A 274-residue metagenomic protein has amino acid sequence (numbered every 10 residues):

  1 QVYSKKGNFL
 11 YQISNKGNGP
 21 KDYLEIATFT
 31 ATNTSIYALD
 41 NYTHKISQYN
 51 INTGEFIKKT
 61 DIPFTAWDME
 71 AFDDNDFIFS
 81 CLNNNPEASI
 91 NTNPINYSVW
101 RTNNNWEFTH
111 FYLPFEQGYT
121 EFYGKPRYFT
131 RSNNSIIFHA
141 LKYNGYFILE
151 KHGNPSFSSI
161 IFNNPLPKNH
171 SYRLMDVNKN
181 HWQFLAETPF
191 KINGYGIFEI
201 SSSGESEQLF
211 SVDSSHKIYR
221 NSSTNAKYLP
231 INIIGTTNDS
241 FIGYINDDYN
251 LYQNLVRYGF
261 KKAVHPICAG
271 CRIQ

Functional and structural regions predicted by a protein language model:
Q1, S35-D40, N75-A88, N133-F147 (+3 more regions): Short beta-strand elements that form the blades of beta-propeller/WD-repeat-like and other beta-sheet-rich scaffold
S4-K6, N50-G54, T102-N105, E150-G153 (+1 more regions): Short loop/turn segments that connect beta-strands within beta-propeller blades
N8-N33, Y37-N41: Blade-loop segments of beta-propeller domains
S14-K21, D61-W67, F115-Y119, I161-P167 (+1 more regions): Short coil/turn segments at the loop-to-beta-strand junctions that recur within blades of beta-propeller repeat folds
L24-T28, F64-F72, T120-Y128, F184-E187 (+1 more regions): Repeated scaffold domains used in trafficking and secretory/extracellular systems, primarily beta-propellers
E25, L39-N96, Y112-F115: Asp-box/WD-like beta-propeller blade repeats and closely related beta-sheet repeat scaffolds
N93-N104, Q208-S214, K262-Q274: Beta-propeller blade signature
S159-N180, D213-N238: Conserved blade-ending motifs and adjacent loop-strand segments that build the rim/top face of beta-propeller domains
